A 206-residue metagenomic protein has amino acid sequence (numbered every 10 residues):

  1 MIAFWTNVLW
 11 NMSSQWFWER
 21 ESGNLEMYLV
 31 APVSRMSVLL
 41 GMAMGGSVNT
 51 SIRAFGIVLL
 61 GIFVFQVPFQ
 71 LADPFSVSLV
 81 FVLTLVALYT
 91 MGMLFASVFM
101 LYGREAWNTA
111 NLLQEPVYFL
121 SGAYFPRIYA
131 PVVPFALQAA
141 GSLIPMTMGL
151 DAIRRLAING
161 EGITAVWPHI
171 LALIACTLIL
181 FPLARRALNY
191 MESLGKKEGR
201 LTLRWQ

Functional and structural regions predicted by a protein language model:
M1-V64, Y118: Hydrophobic alpha-helical transmembrane segments of multi-pass membrane transport proteins
M1-W18, N49, L79-S97, N111 (+4 more regions): Hydrophobic alpha-helical transmembrane segments of membrane proteins
N24, M36, L40-A43, T109 (+2 more regions): Hydrophobic alpha-helical segments of integral membrane proteins, encompassing both true transmembrane helices
R35, L40-A110, V166-I174, P182: Alpha-helical transmembrane segments and their short interhelical loops
F99-T147: Transmembrane helix segments
A130-A139, I158-I170: Extracellular/periplasmic helix-loop-helix junctions in multi-pass membrane proteins
A157, A175-Q206: Junction motif at the cytosolic side of a transmembrane helix
